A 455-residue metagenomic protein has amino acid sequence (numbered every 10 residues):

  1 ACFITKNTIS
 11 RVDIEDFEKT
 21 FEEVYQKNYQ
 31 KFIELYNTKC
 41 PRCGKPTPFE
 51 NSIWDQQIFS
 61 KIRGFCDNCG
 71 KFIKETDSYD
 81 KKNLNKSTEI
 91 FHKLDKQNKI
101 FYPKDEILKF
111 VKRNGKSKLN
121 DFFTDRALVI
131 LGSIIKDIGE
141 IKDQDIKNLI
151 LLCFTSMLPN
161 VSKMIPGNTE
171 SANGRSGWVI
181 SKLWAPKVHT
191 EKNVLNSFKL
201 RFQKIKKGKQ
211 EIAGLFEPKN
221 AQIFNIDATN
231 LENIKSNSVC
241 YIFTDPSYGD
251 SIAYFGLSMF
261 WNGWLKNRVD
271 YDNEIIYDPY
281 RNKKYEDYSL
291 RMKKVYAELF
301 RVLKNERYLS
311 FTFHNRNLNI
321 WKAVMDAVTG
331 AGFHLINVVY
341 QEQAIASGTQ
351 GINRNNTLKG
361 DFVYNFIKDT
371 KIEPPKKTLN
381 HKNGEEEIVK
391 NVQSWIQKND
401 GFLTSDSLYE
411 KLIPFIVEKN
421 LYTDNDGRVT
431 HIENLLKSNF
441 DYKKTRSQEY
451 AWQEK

Functional and structural regions predicted by a protein language model:
A1-N237, S251-R281, V295, F333 (+7 more regions): Nucleic-acid modification enzymes, centered on SAM-dependent nucleic-acid methyltransferases
L35, I275-V338: Conserved Class I SAM-dependent methyltransferase catalytic core
N237-V239, R307: Short coil/turn segments at beta-strand junctions that form active-site/ligand-binding loops
I242-F243: Hydrophobic beta-strand segment of the Class I
S247: Conserved SAM-binding loop
T378-D406, E410-D424, V429-L436: Positively charged, polyanion-binding regions of nucleic-acid-associated proteins
T423-K455: Charged low-complexity interaction tracts in eukaryotic proteins
